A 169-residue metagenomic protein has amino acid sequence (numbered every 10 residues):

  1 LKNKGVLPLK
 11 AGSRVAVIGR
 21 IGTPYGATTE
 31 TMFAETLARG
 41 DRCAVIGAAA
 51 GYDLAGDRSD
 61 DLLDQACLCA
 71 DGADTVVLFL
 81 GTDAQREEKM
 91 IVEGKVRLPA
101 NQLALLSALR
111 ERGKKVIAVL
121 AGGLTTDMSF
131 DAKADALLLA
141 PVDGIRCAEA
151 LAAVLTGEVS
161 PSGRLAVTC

Functional and structural regions predicted by a protein language model:
L1-C169: C-terminal non-catalytic regions of proteins with extracellular/luminal or membrane-system context
